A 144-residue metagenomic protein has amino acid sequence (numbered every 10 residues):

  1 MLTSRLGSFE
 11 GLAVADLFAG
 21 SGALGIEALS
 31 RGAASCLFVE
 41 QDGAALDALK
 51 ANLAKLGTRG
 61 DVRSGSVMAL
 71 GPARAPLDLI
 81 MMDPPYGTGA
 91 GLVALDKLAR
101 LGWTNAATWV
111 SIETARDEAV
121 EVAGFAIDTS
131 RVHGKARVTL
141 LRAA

Functional and structural regions predicted by a protein language model:
M1-A144: Class I S-adenosyl-L-methionine-dependent methyltransferase catalytic core
